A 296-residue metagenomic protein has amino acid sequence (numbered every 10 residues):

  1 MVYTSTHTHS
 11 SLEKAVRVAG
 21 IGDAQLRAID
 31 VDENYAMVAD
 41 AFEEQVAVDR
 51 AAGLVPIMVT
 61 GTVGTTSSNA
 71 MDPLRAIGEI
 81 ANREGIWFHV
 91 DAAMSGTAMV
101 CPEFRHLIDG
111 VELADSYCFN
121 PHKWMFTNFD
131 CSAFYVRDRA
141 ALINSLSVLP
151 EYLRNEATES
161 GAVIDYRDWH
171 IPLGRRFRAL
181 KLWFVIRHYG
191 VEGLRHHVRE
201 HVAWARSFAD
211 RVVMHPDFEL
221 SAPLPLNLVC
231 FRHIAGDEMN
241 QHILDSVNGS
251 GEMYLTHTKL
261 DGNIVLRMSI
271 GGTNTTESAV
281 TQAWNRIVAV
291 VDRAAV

Functional and structural regions predicted by a protein language model:
M1-A141: Conserved PLP-enzyme active-site core in the AAT-like
E84, D109-V213: Active-site C-terminal subdomain of aminotransferase-like
P216-L220, E252-H257: A short linear hydrophobic-aromatic micro-motif
E219-V247: Conserved PLP-binding catalytic core of the aspartate aminotransferase-like
A222-N227, K259-V265: Short Gly/Ser/Thr- and Asp/Glu-enriched loop/turn motifs at secondary-structure junctions
N240-N248, T281-V288: Short amphipathic alpha-helices in soluble, non-transmembrane regions that often serve as interface/regulatory elements
V247-L255, V288-A295: A common structural junction motif
L260-V296: PLP-dependent enzyme catalytic core of the Aspartate aminotransferase-like
